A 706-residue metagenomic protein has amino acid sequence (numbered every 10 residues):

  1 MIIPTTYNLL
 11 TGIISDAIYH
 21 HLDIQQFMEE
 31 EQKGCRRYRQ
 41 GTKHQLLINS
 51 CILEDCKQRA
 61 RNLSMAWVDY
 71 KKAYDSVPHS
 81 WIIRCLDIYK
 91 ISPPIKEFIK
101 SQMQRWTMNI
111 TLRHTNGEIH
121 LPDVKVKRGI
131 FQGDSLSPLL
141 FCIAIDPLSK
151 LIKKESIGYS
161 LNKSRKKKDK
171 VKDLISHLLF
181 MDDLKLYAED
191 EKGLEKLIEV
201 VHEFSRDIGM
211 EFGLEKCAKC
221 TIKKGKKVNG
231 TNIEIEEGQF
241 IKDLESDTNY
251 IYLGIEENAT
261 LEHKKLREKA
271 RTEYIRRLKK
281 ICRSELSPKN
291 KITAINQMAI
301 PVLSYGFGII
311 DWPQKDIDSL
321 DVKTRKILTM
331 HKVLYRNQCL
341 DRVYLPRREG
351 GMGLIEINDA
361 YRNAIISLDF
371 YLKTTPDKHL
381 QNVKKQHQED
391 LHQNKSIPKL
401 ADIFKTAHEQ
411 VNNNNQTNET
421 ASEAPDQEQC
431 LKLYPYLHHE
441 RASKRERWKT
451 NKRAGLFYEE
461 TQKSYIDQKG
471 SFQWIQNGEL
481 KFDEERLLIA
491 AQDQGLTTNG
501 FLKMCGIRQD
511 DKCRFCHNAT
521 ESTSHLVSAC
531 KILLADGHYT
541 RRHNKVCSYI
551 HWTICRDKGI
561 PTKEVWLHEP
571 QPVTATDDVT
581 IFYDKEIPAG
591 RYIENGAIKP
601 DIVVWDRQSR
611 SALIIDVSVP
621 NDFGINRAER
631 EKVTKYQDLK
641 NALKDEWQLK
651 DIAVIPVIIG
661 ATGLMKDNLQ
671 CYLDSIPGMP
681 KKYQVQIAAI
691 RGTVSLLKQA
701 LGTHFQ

Functional and structural regions predicted by a protein language model:
M1, E31-R36, L63-A73, I99 (+8 more regions): Catalytic palm active-site di-aspartate
M1-P147, L151, D483, Q492 (+3 more regions): Conserved pre-catalytic core of RNA-dependent polymerases
K72-Y89, L174-R206, K223-K224, L261-H263 (+2 more regions): Catalytic palm subdomain of template-directed nucleic-acid polymerases, centered on the conserved carboxylate motif
R113, E211-T248: Short, conserved micro-motifs composed of acidic
G238-Q314, K332, S367-L380: Basic, alpha-helical interaction scaffolds
L320, Y335-R508, K512, K698 (+1 more regions): Extended C-terminal regions of large enzymes
I507, D557-I614, R630: Active-site metal-binding core of divalent-cation-utilizing nuclease and nuclease-like domains
I652-Q706: Domain-level recognition of nuclease-like catalytic cores that cleave nucleotide substrates
